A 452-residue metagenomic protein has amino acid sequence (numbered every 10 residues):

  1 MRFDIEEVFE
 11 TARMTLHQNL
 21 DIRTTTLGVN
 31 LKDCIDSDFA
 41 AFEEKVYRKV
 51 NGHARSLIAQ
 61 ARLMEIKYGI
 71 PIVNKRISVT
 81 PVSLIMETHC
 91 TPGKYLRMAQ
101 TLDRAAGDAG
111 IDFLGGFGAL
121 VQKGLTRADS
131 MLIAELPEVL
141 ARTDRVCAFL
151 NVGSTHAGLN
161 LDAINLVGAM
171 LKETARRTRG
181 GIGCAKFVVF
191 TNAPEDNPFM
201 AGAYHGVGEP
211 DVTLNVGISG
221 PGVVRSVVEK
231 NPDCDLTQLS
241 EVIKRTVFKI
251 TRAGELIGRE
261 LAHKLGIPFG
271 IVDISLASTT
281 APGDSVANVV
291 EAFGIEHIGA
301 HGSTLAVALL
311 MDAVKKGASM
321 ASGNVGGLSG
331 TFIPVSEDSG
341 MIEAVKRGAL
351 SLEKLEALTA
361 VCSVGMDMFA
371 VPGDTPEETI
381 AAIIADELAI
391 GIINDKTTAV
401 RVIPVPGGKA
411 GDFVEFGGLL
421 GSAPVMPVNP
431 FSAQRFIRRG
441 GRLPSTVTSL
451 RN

Functional and structural regions predicted by a protein language model:
M1-N452: Anaerobic metallocofactor- and corrinoid-dependent redox/one-carbon enzyme cores, especially those from methanogenesis
